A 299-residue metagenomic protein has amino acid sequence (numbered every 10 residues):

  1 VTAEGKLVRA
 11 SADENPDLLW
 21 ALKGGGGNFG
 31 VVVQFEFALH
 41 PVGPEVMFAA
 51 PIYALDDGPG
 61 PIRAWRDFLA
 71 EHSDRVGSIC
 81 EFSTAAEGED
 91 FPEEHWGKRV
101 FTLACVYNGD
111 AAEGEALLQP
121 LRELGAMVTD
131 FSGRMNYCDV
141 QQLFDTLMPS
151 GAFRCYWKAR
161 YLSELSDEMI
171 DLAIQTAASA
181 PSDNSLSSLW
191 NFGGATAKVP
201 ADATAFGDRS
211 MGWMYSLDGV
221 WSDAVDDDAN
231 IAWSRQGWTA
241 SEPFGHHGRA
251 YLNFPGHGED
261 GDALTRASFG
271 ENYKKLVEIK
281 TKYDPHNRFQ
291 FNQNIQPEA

Functional and structural regions predicted by a protein language model:
V1-A299: Soluble FAD-dependent oxygen oxidases
